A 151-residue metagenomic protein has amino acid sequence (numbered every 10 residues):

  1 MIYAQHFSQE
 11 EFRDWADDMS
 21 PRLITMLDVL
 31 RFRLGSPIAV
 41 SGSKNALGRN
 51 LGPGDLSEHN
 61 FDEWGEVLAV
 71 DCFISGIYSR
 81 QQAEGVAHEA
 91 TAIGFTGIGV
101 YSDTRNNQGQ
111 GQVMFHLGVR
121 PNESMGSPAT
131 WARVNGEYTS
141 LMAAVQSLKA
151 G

Functional and structural regions predicted by a protein language model:
M1-Q5, E58-E63: Short amphipathic alpha-helical segments, especially helix-boundary/capping motifs
M1-W15: N-terminal, Lys/Arg- and Ser/Thr-rich interaction peptides
R13-I24, I77-Q81: Soluble non-cytosolic domains of exported or imported proteins
D14-D17, A39-N50, G85-T91: Short linear motifs at secondary-structure transitions and domain/linker junctions
M19-L23, L30, W64, L68-A69: Active-site nucleophilic cysteine motif
R22-E58: Extended, low-complexity, intrinsically disordered C-terminal regulatory tails of eukaryotic serine/threonine kinases
N60-L68, I74-G151: Catalytic cores and adjacent binding grooves of peptidoglycan-active enzymes
